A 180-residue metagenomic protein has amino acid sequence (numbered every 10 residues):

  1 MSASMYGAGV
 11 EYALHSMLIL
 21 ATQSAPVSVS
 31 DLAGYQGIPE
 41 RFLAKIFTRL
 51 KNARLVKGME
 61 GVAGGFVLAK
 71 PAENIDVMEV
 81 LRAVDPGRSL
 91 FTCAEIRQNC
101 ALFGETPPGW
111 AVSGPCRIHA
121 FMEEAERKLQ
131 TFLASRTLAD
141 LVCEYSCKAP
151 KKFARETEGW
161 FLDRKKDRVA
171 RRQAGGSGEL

Functional and structural regions predicted by a protein language model:
M1-G37: Extreme N-terminal segment that seeds HTH/winged-HTH DNA-binding domains in transcriptional regulators
G34, K51-N52: Alpha-helical residues within the helix-turn-helix
R41: Key DNA-contact positions within bacterial/archaeal DNA-binding proteins
R54-A63, V67-A69: Beta-hairpin "wing" of winged helix-turn-helix
A72-C100: Conserved segment of winged-helix/HTH DNA-binding domains
C93-L180: C-terminal regulatory/oligomerization modules of transcriptional regulators
